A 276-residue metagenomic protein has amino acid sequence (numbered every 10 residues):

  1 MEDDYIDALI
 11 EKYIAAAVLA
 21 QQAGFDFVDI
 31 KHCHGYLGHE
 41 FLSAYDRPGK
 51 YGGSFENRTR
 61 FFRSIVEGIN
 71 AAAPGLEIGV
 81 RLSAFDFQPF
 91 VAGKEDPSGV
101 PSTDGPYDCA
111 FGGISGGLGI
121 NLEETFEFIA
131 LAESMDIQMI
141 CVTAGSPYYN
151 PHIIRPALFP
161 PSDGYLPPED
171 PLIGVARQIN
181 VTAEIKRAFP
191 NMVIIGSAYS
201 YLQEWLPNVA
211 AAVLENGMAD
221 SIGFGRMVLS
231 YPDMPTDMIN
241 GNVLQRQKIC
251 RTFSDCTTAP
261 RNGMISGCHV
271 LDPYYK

Functional and structural regions predicted by a protein language model:
M1-K276: Flavin-dependent oxidoreductase catalytic cores
